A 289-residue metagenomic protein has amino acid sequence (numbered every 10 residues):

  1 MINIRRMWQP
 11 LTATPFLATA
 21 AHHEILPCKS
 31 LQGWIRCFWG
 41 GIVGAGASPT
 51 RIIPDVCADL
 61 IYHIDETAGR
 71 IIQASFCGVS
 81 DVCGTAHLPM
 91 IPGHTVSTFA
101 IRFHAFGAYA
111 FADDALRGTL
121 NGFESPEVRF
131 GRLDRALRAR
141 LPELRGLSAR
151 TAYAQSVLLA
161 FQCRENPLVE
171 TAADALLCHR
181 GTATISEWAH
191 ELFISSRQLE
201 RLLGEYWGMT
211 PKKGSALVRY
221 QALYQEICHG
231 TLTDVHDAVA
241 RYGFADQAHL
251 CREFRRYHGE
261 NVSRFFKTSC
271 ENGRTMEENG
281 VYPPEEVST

Functional and structural regions predicted by a protein language model:
M1-A173, L177-S186, L192-S196, M209-T210 (+4 more regions): Alpha-helical bundle regulatory/interaction domains
S186-A189, E200-E205, K212-S215: Long, low-complexity intrinsically disordered regions
L202, L217, R252, T268: Residue-level "edge-of-site" marker
E205-M209, F254-S263: A secondary-structure capping/hinge motif
